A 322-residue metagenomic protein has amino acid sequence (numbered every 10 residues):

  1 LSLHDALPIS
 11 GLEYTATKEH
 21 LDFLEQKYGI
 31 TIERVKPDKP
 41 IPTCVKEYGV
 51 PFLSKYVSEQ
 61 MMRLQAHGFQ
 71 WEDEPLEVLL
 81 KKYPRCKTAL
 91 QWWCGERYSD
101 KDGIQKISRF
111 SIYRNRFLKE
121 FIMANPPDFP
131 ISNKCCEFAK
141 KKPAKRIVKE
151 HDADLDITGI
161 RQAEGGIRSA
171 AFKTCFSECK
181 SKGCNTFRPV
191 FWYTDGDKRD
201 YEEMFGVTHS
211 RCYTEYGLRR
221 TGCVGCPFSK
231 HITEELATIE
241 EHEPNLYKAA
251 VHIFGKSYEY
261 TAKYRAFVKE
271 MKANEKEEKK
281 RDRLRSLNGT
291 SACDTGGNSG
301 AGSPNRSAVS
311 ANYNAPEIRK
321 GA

Functional and structural regions predicted by a protein language model:
L1-M204, T290-S310: ATP-dependent adenylation/nucleotidyltransferase module used to activate substrates
K182-G183, D195-A322: ATP/NTP-dependent adenylation/nucleotidyl-transfer catalytic domains that generate, transfer, or process NMP-activated
